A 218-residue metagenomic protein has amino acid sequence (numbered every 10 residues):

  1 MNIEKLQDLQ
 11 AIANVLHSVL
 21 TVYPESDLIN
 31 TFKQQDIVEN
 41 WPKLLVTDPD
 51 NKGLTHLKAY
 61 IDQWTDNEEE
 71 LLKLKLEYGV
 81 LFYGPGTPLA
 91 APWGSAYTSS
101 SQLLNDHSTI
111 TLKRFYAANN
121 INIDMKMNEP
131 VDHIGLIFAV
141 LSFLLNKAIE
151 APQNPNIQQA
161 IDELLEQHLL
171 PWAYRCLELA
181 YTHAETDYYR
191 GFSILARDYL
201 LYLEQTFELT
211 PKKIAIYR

Functional and structural regions predicted by a protein language model:
M1-R218: Surface/interface-facing alpha-helical segments and adjacent flexible terminal/loop regions used for partner/assembly
